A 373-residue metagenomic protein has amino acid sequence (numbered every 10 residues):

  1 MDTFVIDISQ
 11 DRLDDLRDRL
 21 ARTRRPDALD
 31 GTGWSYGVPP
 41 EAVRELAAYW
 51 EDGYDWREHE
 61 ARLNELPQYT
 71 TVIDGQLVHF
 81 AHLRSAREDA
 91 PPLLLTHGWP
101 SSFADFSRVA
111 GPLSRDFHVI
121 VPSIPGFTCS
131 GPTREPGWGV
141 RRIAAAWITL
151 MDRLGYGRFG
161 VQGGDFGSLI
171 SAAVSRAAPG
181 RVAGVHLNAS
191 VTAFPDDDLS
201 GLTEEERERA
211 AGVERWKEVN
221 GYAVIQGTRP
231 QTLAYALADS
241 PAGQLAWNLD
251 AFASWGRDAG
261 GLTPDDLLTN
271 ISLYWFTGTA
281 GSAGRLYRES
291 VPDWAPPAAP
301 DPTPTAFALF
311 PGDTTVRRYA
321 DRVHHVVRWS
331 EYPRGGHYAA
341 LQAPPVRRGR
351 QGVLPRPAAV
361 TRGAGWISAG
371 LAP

Functional and structural regions predicted by a protein language model:
R12-R84, W275, G281-P296: Non-catalytic accessory segments flanking enzyme active sites
W56-E58, A104, I124-W138, A172 (+1 more regions): Glycine-rich "HGGG/HGxG" loop immediately N-terminal to the catalytic nucleophile of the alpha/beta-hydrolase
A90-G98: Short beta-strand element of the alpha/beta-hydrolase
W99-A110: The serine-hydrolase catalytic nucleophile loop
L113-C129: Conserved alpha/beta-hydrolase
D116, G157-L202: Conserved hydrolase catalytic core segment
R141-F159: Conserved acidic catalytic loop of the alpha/beta-hydrolase fold
Q226-G363: C-terminal subdomain of alpha/beta-hydrolase-fold enzymes, centered on the catalytic histidine and its supporting
